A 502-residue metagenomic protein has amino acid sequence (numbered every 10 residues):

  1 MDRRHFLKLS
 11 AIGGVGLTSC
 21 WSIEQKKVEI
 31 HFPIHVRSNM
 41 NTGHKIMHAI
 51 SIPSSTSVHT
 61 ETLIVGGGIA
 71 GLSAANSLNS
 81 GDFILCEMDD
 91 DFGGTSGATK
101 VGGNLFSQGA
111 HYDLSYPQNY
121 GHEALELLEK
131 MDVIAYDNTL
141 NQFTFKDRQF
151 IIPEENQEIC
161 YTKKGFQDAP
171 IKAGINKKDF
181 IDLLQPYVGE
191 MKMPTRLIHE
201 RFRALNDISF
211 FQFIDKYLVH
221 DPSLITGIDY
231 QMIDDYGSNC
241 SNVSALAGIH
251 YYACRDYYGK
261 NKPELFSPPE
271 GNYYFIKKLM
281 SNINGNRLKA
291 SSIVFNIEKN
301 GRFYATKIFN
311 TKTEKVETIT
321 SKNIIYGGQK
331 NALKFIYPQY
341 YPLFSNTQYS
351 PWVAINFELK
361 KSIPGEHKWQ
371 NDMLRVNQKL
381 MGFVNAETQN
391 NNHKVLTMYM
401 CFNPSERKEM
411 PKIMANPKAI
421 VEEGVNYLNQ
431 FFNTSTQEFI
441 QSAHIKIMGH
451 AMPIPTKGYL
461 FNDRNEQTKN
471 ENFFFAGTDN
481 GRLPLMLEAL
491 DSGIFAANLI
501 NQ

Functional and structural regions predicted by a protein language model:
H5-Q25: N-terminal export signals
I23-S55, I171, K368-N371, K379-Q502: Conserved flavin/dinucleotide-binding core of flavoenzymes
S55-T62: A short, charged/proline- and glycine-enriched loop that marks the coil->beta-strand transition at the N-terminal
T62-L85: N-terminal Rossmann-like FAD-binding beta1-loop-alpha1 element of flavoenzymes
S80-T99: Glycine-rich FAD pyrophosphate-binding loop
G103-P186: Dinucleotide-binding Rossmann-like beta1-alpha1 core, especially the glycine-rich loop that anchors the ADP
G189-I293, F303: Active-site/ligand-binding neighborhood in enzyme catalytic cores
A290-P404: Mid-domain catalytic core of redox enzymes that form a hydrophobic substrate pocket/lid adjacent to a catalytic redox
